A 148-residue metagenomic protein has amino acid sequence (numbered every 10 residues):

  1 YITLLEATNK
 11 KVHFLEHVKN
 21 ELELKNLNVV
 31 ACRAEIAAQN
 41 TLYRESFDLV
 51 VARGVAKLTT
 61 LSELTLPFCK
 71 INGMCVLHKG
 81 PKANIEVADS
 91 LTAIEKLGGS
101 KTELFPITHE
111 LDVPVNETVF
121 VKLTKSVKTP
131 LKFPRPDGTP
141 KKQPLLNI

Functional and structural regions predicted by a protein language model:
Y1, N26-N28, M74, S100-E103: Conserved beta-strand segments of alpha/beta enzyme cores
Y1-A56, S62-T65: Conserved SAM/SAH cofactor-binding pocket of Class I
K11-H13, A83-V87: Short alpha-helix immediately C-terminal to the canonical SAM-binding loop
E16-E21, V87-K96: Active-site-proximal loop->helix
E35, G80-N84, H109: Short "lid" loop at the C-terminus of a central beta-strand within the Rossmann-like core of SAM-dependent
V55-K57, P81, K128: Short glycine-rich anion-binding loops that position phosphate/pyrophosphate groups of nucleotides and phosphorylated
C69-C75: Short glycine-dipeptide loop
L91-I148: SAM/dcSAM-binding transferase cores
